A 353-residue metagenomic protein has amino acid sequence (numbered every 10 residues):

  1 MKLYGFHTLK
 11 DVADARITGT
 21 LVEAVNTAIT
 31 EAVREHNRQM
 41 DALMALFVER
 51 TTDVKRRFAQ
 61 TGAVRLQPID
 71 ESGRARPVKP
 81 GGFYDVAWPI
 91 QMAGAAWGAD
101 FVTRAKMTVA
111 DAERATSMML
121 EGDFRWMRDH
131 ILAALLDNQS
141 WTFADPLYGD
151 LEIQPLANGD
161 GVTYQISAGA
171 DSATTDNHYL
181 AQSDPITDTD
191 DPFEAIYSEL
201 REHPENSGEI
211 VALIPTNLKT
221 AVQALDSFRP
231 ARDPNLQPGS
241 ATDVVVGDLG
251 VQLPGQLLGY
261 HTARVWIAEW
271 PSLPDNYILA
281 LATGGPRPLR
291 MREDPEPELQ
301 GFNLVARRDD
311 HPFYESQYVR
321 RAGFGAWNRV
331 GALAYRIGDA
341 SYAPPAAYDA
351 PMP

Functional and structural regions predicted by a protein language model:
M1-L43, Y342-P353: N-terminal alpha-helical "arm" segments
G19-E49, E296-Y318: N-terminal "first-domain core" detector
I29, H36, D123, M127 (+2 more regions): Hydrophobic, Leu/Ile/Phe/Ala-enriched alpha-helical segments that form helix-helix packing faces
R34-A93: Assembly/oligomerization interface modules of large self-assembling protein complexes
P68-W126: Long, hydrophobic/aromatic-enriched structural stretches that serve as scaffold segments
Q91-A93, W97-A105, D190-A224: Structured, hydrophobic secondary-structure cores that serve as assembly/anchoring elements
T103, V109, R125-A195: Alpha-helical scaffold segments that mediate packing/assembly in large oligomeric complexes
G159-I186, K219, Q223-P353: Sequence/fold signature of self-assembling virion shell proteins
